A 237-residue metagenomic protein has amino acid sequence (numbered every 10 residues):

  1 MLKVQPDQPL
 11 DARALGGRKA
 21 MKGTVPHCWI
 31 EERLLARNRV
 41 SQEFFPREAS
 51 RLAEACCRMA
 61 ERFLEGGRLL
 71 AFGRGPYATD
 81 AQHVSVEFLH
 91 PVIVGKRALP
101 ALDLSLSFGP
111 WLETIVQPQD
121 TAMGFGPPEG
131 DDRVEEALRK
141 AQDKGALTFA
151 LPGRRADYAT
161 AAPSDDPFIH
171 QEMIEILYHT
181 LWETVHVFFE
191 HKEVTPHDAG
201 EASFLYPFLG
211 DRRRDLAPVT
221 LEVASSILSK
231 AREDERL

Functional and structural regions predicted by a protein language model:
M1, A71-T195: Glycine-rich phosphate-binding loops that contact phosphosugars or nucleotide phosphates
M1-F45, P196-L237: Cofactor-/ligand-binding subdomain signature composed of acidic, glycine-rich, tryptophan-containing flexible loops
R33, V40, A55-R58, V84 (+2 more regions): A ubiquitous structural signal for well-ordered alpha-helices
L34-F45, F63, L89-V92, K96 (+2 more regions): Structural signal for hydrophobic packing residues in well-ordered secondary-structure cores of soluble enzyme domains
S41-R51, A122-D131: Short, glycine-rich nucleotide/cofactor-binding loops
R47-E65, L237: A short, well-structured juxtamembrane/interface segment
